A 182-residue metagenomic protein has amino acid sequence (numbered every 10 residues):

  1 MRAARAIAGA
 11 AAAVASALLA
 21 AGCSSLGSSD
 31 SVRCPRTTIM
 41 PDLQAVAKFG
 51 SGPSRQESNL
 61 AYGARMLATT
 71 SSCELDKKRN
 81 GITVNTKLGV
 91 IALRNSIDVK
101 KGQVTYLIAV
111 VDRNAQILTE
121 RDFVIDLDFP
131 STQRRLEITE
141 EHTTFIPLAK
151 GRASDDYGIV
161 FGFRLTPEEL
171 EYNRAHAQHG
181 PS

Functional and structural regions predicted by a protein language model:
M1-A12: Bacterial N-terminal signal peptides that target proteins for export
L18-G22: C-terminal motif of bacterial Sec signal peptides marking the signal peptidase cleavage site
S24-S28: Bacterial signal peptide processing site
P41-K77: Post-signal-peptide N-terminal segment of Sec-exported extracytoplasmic proteins
K77-L118: Mid-length scaffold segments of soluble, non-membrane domains
V124, A175-S182: Short beta-strand elements
I125-Y157: Short, solvent-exposed, Trp/other aromatic-anchored flexible loops in extracytoplasmic proteins
R164-R174: Short acidic/polar inter-strand loop motif in beta-rich domains
